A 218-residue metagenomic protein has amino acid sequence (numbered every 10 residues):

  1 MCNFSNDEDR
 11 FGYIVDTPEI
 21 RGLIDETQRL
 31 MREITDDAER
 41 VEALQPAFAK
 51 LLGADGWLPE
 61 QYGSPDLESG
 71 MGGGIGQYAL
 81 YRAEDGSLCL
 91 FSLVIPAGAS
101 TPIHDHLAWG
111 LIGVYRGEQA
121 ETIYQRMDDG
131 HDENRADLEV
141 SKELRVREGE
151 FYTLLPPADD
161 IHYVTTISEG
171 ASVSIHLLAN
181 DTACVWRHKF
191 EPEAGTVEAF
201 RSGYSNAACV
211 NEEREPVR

Functional and structural regions predicted by a protein language model:
M1-G56: N-terminal leader/capping segments at the start of a protein or of a new domain
S69-A97: A short glycine-rich, His/Asp/Glu-containing loop-to-beta-strand
F91-D105, L155-D159: Conserved short histidine dyad/triad with adjacent acidic residue
A108-M127: Glycine- and acidic-residue-biased ligand/ion/polar-headgroup-sensing regions
L111-G113, E169-C184: A short hydrophobic beta-strand segment most commonly corresponding to one strand of the jelly-roll/cupin
R126-I161, G203: Short acidic-glycine-tyrosine-enriched beta hairpin
P156-I175: Ligand-binding loop in jelly-roll beta-barrel domains
F190-R218: Long hydrophobic alpha-helical segments typical of transmembrane helices together with their membrane-interfacial
